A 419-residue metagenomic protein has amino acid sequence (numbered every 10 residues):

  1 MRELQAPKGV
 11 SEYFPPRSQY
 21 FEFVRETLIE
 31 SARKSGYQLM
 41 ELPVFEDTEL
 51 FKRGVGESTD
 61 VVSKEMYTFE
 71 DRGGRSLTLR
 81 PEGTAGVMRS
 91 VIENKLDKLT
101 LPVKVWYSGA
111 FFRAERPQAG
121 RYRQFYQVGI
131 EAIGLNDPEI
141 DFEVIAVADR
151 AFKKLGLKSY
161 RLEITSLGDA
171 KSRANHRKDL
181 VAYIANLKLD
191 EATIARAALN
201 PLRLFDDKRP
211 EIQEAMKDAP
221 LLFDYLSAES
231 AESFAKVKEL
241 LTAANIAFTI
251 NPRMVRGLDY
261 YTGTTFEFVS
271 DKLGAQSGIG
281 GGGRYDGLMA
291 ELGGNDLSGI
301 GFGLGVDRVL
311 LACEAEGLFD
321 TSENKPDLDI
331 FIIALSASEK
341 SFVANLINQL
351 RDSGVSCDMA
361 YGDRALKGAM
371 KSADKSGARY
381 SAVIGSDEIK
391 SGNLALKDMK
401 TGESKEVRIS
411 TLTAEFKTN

Functional and structural regions predicted by a protein language model:
M1-N419: TRNA-recognition modules of translation machinery and tRNA-sensing kinases, especially anticodon-binding
